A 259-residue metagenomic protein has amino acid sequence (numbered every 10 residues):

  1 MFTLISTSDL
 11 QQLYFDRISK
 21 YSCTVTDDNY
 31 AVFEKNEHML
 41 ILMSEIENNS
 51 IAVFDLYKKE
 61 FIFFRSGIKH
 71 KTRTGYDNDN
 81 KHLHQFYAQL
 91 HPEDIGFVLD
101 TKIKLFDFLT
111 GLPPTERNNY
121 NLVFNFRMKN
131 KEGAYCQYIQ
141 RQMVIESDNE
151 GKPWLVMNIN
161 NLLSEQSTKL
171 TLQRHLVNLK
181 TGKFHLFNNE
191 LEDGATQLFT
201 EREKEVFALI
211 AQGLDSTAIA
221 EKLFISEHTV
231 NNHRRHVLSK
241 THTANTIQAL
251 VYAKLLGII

Functional and structural regions predicted by a protein language model:
D28-Q85, L179-F187: PAS-family sensory domain signal
I46-S50, I103-F124: PAS/PAS-like sensory domains
Q85-L109: PAS/GAF/H-NOX family sensory domains and closely associated sensor/linker modules
P113-M143: Per-ARNT-Sim (PAS) sensory domains and their PAS-associated C-terminal
R141-V156, S164-L170: Short loop/turn elements at sensory-signaling interfaces that couple input to output
L179-R202: Regulatory hinge/linker segments at domain boundaries that couple sensory/effector modules to output domains
R202-V206, S216: The N-cap/first-turn positions of alpha helices within or immediately adjacent to helix-turn-helix DNA-binding domains
G213-Q248: Recognition helix of helix-turn-helix DNA-binding domains
